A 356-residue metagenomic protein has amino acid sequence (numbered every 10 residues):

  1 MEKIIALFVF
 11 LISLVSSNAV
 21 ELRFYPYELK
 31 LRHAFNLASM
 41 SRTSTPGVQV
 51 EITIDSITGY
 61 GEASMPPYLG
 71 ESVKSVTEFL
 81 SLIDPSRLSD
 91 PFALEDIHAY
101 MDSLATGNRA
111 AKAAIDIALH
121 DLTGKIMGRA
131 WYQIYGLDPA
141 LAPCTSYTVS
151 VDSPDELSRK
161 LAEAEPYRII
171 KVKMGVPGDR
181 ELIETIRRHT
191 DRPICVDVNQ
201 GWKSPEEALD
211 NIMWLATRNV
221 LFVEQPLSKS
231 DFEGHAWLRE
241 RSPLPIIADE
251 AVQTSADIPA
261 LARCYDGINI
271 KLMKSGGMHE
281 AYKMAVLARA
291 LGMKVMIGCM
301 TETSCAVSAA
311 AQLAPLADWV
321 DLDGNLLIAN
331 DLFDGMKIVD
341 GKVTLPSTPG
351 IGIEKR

Functional and structural regions predicted by a protein language model:
E2-L7: Sec-dependent signal peptide recognition, specifically the positively charged N-region followed immediately by
S17-A19: Boundary at the C-terminal end of the N-terminal hydrophobic targeting segment
L22-K30, S41, G47, D55 (+1 more regions): Flexible C-terminal active-site loop/helix
F24, T53, T58-I126: Metal- or metallocofactor-binding catalytic centers and their adjacent structured scaffolds across diverse enzyme
V50, S56, I115, G128 (+6 more regions): Conserved, mostly hydrophobic/aromatic
P85-D90, G201-W202, Q225-P226, E250-A256 (+4 more regions): Short, basic, helix/turn surface patches
W131-S242: Metal-dependent enolase-superfamily TIM-barrel catalytic cores that perform enediolate-based chemistry
S230-H235, R239-L322: Catalytic alpha/beta core domains of metabolic enzymes, predominantly
